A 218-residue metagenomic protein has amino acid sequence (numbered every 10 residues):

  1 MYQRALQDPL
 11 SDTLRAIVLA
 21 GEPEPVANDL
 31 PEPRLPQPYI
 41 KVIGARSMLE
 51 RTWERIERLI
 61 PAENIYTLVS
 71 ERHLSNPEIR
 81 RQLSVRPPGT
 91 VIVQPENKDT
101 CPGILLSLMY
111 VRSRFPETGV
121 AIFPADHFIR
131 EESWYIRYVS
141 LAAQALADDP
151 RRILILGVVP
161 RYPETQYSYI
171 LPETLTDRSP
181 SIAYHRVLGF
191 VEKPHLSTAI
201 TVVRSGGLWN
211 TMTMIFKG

Functional and structural regions predicted by a protein language model:
M1-P36, K41-P124, R130, W134-I136 (+1 more regions): Conserved N-terminal catalytic core of the sugar/cofactor nucleotidyltransferase
P124-A125, K217: A secondary-structure boundary/capping signal
E132-G218: Conserved core of the sugar-phosphate nucleotidyltransferase
